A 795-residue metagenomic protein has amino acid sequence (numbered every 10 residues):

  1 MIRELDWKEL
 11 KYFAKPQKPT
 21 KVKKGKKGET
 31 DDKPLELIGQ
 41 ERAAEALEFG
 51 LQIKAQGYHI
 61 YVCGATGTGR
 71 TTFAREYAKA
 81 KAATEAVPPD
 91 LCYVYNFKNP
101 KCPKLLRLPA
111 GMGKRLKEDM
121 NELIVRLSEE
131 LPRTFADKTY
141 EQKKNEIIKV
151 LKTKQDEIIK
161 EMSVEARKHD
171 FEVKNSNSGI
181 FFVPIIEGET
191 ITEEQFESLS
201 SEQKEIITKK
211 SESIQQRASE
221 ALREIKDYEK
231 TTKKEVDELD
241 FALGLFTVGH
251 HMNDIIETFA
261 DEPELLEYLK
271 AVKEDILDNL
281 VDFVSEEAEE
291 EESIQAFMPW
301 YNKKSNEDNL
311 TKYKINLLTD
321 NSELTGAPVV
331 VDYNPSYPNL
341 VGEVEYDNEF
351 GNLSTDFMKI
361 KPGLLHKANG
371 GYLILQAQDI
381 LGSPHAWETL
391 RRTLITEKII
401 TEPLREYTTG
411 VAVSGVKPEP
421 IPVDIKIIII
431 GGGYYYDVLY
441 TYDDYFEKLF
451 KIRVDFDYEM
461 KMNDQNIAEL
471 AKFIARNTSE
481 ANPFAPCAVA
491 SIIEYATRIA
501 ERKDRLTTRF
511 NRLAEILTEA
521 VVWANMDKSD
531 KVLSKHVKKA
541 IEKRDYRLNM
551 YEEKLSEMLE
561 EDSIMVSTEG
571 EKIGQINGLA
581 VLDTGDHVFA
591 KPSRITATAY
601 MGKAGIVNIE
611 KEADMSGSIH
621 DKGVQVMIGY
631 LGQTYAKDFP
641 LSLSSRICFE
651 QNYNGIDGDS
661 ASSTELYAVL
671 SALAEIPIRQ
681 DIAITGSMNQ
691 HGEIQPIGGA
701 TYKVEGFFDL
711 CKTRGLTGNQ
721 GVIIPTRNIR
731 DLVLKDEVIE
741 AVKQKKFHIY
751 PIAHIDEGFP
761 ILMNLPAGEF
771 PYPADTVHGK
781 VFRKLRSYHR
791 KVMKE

Functional and structural regions predicted by a protein language model:
I2-Y440, Y445, K451-I467, A471-A485 (+8 more regions): Conserved ASCE/P-loop NTPase catalytic core
D356-L365, G371-P384, E388-L390, T396 (+4 more regions): Peripheral, non-AAA+ core regions of ATP-driven protein-machinery
